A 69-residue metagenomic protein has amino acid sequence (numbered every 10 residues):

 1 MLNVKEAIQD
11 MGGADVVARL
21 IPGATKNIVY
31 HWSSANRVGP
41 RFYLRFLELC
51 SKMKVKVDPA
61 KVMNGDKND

Functional and structural regions predicted by a protein language model:
L2-A7, D15-V16, K26-H31, P40-L44 (+1 more regions): Short, charged recognition helix plus adjacent turn of helix-turn-helix-like nucleic-acid-binding domains
R19: Alpha-helical residues within the helix-turn-helix
P22, S34: Residue-level detection of the helix-turn-helix DNA-binding "recognition helix"
